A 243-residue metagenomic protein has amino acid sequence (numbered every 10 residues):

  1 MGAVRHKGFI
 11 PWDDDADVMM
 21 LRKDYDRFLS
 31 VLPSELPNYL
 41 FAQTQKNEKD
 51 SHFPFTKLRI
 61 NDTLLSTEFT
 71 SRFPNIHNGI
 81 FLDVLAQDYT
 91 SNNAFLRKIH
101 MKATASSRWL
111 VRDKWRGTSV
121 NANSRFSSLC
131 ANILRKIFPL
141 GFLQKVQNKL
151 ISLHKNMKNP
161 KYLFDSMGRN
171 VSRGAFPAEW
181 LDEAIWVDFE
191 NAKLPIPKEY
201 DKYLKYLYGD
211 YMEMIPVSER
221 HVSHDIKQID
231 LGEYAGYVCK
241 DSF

Functional and structural regions predicted by a protein language model:
M1-A16, M20-L29, P33, E179 (+1 more regions): Active-site nucleotide-donor binding segment shared across nucleotidyl transfer reactions
L29-N92, R112-G209, M214-F243: Conserved catalytic core of two-metal-ion nucleotidyltransferases
A94-I99: A short secondary-structure junction signal
K102: Short, His- and charge-rich active-site/binding loops that engage polyanionic ligands
R108-L110: Mobile amphipathic helical/loop "lid" adjacent to a hydrophobic cofactor/ligand pocket
